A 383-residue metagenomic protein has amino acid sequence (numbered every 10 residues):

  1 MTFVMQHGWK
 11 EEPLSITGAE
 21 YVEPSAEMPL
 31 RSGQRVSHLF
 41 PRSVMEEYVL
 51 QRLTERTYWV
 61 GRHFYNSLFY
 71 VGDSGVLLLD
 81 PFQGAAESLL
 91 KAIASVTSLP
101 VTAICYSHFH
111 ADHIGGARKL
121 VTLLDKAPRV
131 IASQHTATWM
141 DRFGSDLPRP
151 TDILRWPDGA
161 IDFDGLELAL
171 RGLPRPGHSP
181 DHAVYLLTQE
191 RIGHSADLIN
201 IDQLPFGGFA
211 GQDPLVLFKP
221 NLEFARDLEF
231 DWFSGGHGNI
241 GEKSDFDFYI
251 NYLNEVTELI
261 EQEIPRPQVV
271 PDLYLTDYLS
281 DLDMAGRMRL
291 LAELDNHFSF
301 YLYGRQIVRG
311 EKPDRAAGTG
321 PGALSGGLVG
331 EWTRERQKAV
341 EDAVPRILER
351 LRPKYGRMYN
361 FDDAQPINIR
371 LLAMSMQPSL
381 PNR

Functional and structural regions predicted by a protein language model:
M1-S74: Zn-dependent metallo-beta-lactamase
F3-P13, L273-R383: C-terminal regulatory/interaction regions
E46-A92, V184-D197: Conserved beta-strand hairpin/beta-sheet module of binuclear metal-dependent hydrolase folds, prominently
L78-P81, T102-H110, I131-Q134, P176 (+2 more regions): Active-site neighborhood of phospho(di)ester-bond hydrolases with catalytic His/Asp-centered motifs
A86, F109-G116, A137-M140, H178-D181 (+2 more regions): Active-site environment of divalent metal-dependent phosphoester hydrolases
K91-D162: Active-site HxH/HxHxD metal-binding segment of metal-dependent hydrolases
Q134-P174, S179-P180, T188-Q189, L217-E229: Metallo-beta-lactamase
V216-A285, S325: Divalent-metal (often Zn2+) His-rich catalytic cores of metallo-beta-lactamase-fold enzymes
